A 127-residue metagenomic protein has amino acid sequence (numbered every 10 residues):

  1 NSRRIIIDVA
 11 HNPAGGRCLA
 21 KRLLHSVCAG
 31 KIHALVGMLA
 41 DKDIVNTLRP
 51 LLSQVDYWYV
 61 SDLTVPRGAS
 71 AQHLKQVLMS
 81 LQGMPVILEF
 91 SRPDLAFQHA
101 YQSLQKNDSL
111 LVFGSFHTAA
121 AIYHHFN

Functional and structural regions predicted by a protein language model:
N1-Y57: Nucleotide phosphate-binding/pyrophosphate-handling subdomain across enzymes that bind or process nucleotide phosphates
R4-I5, L48-S109: C-terminal helical cap/extension that packs against the catalytic core of soluble nucleotide-cofactor enzymes
S115: Active-site-proximal loop/hinge segments that shape catalytic or ion-binding/gating pockets
T118-A120: Short, active-site-adjacent cap segments at secondary-structure transitions
